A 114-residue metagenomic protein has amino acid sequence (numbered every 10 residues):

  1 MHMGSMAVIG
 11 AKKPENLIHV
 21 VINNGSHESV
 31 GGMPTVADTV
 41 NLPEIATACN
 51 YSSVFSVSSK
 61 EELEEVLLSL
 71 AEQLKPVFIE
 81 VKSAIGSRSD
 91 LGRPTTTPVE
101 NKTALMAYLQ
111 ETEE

Functional and structural regions predicted by a protein language model:
M1-N24: Thiamine diphosphate
G4-S5, V30-P34, S89-P94: Short acidic, glycine/serine/threonine-rich loops at helix termini
A7-K12, V36, A71-E72, T95-P98: Short, solvent-exposed amphipathic alpha-helical segments in soluble enzyme and RNA/protein-processing domains
K12-I18, Y51, Q73-P76: Short coil/turn connectors at secondary-structure junctions
N24-S29, G86-S87: Short gly/pro/ser/thr-enriched loop/turn and capping motifs at secondary-structure boundaries
P34-L68: Conserved thiamine diphosphate
Q73-E114: Glycine/aspartate-rich loop-and-adjacent alpha/beta segment that forms the canonical ThDP
